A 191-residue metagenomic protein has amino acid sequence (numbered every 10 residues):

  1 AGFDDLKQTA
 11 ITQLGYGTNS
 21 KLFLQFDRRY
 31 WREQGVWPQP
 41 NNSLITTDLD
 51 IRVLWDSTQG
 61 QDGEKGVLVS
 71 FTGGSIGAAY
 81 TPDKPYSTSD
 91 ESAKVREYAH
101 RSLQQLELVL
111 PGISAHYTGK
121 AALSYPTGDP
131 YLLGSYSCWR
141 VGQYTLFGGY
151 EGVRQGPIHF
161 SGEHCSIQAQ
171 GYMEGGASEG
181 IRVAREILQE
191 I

Functional and structural regions predicted by a protein language model:
A1-P38: Central helical "cap/lid" subdomain
T18-N19, E33-I191: Conserved flavin/dinucleotide-binding core of flavoenzymes
